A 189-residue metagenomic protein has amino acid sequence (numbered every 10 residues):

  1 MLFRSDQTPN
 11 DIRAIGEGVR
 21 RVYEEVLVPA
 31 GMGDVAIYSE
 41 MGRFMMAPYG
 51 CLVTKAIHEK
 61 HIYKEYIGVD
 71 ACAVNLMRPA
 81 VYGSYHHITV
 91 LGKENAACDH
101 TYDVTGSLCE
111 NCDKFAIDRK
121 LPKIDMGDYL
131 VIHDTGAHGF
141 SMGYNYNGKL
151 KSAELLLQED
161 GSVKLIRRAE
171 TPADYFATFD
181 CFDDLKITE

Functional and structural regions predicted by a protein language model:
M1-L2: Short, small-residue-biased leader/transition segments that mark boundaries at the very start of proteins
S5-R13: Glycine-rich tight-turn/loop motif centered on a GG-T
T8, R21-E24, E40: Cofactor-centric catalytic regions
I12-R20: Amphipathic alpha-helical segments in well-structured domains
V19, Y23-V26, I88: Generic hydrophobic, helix-prone segments enriched in Leu/Val/Ile
E25-G33: Short helix-capping segments at alpha-helix termini
M32-E189: Charged (often Lys/Glu-rich) extended helix/loop segments that serve as interaction or gating elements
